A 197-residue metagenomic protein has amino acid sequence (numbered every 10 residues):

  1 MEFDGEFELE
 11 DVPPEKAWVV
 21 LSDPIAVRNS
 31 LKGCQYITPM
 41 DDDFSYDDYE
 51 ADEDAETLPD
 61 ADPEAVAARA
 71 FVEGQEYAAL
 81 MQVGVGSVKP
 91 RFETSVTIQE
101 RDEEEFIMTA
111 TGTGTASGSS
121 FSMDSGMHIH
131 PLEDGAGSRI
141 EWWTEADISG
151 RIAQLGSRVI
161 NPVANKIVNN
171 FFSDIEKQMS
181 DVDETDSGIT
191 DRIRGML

Functional and structural regions predicted by a protein language model:
M1-E76: Hydrophobic ligand-binding cavity/cleft-lining segments
E2-E6, K16, E76-A78, R91-E93 (+2 more regions): Intrinsic-disorder/low-complexity, polar/charged segments enriched in Ser/Thr/Lys/Arg/Asp/Glu/Gln
G5-F7, C34, M40, E93-Q99 (+2 more regions): Hydrophobic/aromatic beta-strand elements that line small-molecule binding cavities or substrate pockets in beta-rich
F71-A79, D102-T109: Short, hydrophobic/aromatic-rich segments at coil-to-beta transitions
A78-G86, M108-A116: Short beta-strand segments that buttress and anchor functional surface loops
K89-E93, R101-M108, S119: Ordered, amphipathic secondary-structure segments that act as subunit-interaction surfaces in large macromolecular
G112-V163: Beta-strand/loop substructures that line and gate deep hydrophobic ligand-binding cavities in soluble
R151-M196: A conserved amphipathic terminal alpha-helix motif
